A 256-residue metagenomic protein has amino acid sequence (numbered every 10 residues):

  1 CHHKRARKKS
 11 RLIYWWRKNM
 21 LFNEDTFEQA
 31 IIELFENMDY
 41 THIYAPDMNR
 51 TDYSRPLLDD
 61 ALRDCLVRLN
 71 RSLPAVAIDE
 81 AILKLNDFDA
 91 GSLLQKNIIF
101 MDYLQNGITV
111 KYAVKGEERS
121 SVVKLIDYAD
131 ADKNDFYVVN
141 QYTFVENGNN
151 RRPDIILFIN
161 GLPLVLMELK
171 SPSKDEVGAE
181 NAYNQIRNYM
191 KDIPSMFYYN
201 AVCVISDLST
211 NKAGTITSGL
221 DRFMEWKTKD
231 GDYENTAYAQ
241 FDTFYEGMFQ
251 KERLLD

Functional and structural regions predicted by a protein language model:
H3, S10, W15, L21-D256: ATP-dependent helicase/translocase motor core
